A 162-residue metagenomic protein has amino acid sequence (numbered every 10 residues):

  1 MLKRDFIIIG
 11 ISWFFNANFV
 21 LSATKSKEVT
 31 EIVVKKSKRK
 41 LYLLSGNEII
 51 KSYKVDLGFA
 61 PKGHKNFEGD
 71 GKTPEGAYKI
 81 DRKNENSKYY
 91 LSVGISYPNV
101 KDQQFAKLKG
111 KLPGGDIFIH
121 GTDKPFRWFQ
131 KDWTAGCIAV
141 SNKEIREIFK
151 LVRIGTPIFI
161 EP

Functional and structural regions predicted by a protein language model:
K3-I7: N-terminal export leaders
I9, V20-L21: Cleavable N-terminal signal peptides
S22-Y53, G58-G63, E161-P162: Intrinsically disordered, low-complexity, Pro/Ser/Thr/Asn/Gly/Ala-rich spacer/linker segments adjacent to signal
T24-T30, L57-D81, Q104-F105, N142-K143: N-terminal post-signal-peptidase region of extra-cytosolic proteins
K27-V29, K36-K38, I50, E75 (+4 more regions): Extracytoplasmic
E31, S52-K54, A77, D116 (+1 more regions): Well-ordered beta-strand positions in beta-sheet-rich domains
R82-P162: Exported/periplasmic cell-wall-interacting domains
